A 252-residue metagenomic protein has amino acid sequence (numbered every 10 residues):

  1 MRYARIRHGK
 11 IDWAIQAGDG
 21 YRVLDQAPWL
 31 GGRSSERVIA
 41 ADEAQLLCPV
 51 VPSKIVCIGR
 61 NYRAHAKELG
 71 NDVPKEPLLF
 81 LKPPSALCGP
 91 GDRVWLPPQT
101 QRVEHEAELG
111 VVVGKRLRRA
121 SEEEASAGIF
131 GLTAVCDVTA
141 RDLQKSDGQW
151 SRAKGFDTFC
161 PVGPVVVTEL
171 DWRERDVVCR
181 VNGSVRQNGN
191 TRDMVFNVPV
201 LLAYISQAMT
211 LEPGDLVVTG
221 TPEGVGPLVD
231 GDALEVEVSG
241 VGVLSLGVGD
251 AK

Functional and structural regions predicted by a protein language model:
M1-P77, L170-W172, R180, S184 (+1 more regions): N-terminal non-catalytic cap/leader segment that marks the start of a structured domain
Q45, P49, H65, V73 (+1 more regions): Catalytic-pocket segment enriched in acidic/His residues
P74-P90, H105, E235-G240: Structural signature of FAD isoalloxazine-binding scaffolds in flavoprotein oxidoreductases
K82, A107-L109, V113-K115, T133-V138 (+2 more regions): Short, structured patches in soluble enzyme cores that scaffold and shape functional sites
G89, E104-E106, E212, V229-D230: Residue-level recognition of short, solvent-exposed, well-ordered loop/turn junctions that link secondary-structure
P90-G110: A structural-propensity feature for long, helix-poor, extended segments
R118-T133: N-terminal accessory regions of nucleic-acid-interacting proteins
